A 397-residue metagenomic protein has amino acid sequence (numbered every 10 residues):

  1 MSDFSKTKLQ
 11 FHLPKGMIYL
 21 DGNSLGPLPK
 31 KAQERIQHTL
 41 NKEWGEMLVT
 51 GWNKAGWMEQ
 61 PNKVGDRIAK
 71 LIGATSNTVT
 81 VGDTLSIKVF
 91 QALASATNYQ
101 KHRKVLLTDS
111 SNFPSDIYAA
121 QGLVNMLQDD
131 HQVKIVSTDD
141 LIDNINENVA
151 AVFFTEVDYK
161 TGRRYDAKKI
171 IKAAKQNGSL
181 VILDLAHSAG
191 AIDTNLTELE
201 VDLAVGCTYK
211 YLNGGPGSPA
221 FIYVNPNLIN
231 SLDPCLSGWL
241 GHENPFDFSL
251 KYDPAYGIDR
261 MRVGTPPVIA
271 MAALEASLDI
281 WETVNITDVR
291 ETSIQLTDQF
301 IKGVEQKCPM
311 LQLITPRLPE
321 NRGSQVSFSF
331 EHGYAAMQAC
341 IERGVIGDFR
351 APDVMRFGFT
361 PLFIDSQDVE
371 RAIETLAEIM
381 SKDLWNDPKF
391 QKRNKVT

Functional and structural regions predicted by a protein language model:
M1-T397: Pyridoxal 5′-phosphate
